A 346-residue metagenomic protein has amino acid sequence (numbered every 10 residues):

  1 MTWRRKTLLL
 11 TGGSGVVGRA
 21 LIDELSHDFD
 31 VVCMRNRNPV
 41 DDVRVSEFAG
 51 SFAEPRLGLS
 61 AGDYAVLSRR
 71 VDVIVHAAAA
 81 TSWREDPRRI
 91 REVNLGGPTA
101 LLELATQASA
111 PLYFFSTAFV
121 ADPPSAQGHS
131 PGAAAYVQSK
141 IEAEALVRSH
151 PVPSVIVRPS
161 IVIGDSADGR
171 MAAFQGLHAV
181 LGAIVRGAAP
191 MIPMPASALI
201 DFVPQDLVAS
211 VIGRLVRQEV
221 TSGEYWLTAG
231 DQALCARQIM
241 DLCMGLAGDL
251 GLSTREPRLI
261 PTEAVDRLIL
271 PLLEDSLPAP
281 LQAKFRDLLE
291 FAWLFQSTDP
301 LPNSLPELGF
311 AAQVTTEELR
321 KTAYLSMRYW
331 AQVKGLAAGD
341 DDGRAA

Functional and structural regions predicted by a protein language model:
W3-D28: N-terminal Rossmann NAD(P)H-binding glycine-rich loop of SDR-like oxidoreductase domains
V45-V71: Conserved Rossmann-fold cofactor-binding substructure of NAD(P)-dependent oxidoreductases
V73-H76, R88-E92, G96-Q138, V155: Conserved Rossmann-fold NAD(P)-dependent oxidoreductase catalytic core, especially the SDR/UDP-sugar
D86, A179-L207, V211-L215, W226: A conserved pocket-lining segment of Rossmann-fold NAD(P)-dependent short-chain dehydrogenase/reductase
E144-M171: Conserved beta-loop-beta element that borders a ligand/cofactor-binding pocket
D165-L177, L215-Y225: Glycine/proline-rich active-site loop of Rossmann-fold NAD(P)-dependent oxidoreductases
R214-R286, L325-A345: Mid/C-terminal beta-alpha module of Rossmann-like enzyme folds, strongest in SDR-family dehydrogenases/epimerases
F291-A346: Amphipathic terminal alpha-helices
